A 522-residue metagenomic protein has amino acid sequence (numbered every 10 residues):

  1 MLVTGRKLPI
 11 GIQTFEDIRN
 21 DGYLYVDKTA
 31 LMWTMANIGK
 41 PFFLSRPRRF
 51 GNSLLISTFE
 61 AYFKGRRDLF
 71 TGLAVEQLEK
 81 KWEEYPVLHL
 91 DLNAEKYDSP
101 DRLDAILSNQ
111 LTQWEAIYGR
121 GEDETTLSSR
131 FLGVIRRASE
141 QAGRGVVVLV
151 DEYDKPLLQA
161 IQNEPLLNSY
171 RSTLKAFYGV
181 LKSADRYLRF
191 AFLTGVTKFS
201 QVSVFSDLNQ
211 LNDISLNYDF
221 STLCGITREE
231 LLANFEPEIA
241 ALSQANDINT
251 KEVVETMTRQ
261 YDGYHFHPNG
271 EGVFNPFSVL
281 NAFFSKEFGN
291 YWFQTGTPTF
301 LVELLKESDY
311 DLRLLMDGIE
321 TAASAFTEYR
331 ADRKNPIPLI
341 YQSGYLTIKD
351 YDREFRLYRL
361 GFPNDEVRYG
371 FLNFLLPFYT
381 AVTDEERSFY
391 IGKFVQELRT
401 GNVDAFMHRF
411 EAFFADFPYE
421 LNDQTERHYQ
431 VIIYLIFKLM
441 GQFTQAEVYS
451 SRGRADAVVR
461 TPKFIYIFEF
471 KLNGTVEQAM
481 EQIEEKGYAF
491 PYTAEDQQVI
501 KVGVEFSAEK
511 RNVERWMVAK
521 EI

Functional and structural regions predicted by a protein language model:
M1-T425, M440: Phosphate-binding site recognition
R137-A142, I436-P462: Active-site metal-binding core of divalent-cation-utilizing nuclease and nuclease-like domains
V147, F464-Y466, I500: Structural motif
L167-S172, L472-A489: Mg2+/Mn2+-dependent nuclease catalytic core
F177-A184, P338-L346, Y434-K438, Q482-V502: Metal-dependent nuclease catalytic cores in nucleic-acid-processing enzymes, especially RNase H-like/related
I433, A457-L472, K486: Conserved catalytic cores of phosphodiester-cleaving nucleases, focusing on short active-site segments
P491, Q497-I522: Domain-level recognition of nuclease-like catalytic cores that cleave nucleotide substrates
